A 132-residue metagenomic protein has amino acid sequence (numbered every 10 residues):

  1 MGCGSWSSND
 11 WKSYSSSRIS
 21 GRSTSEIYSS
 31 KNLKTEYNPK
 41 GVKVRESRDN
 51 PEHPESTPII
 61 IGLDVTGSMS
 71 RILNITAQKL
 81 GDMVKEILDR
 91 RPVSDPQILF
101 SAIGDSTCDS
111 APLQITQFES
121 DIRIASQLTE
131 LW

Functional and structural regions predicted by a protein language model:
G2-I60, G67-N74, E86-D89: Acidic, polar low-complexity linker/tail segments
E52-T116: Von Willebrand factor
C108-W132: Short, charged loop segments at secondary-structure junctions
